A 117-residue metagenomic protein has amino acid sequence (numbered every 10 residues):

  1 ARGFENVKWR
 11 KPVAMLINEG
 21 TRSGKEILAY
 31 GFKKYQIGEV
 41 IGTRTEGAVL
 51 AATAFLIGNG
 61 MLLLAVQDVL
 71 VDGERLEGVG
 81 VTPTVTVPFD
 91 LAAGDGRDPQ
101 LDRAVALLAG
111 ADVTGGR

Functional and structural regions predicted by a protein language model:
A1-R117: C-terminal "post-core" interaction segments
